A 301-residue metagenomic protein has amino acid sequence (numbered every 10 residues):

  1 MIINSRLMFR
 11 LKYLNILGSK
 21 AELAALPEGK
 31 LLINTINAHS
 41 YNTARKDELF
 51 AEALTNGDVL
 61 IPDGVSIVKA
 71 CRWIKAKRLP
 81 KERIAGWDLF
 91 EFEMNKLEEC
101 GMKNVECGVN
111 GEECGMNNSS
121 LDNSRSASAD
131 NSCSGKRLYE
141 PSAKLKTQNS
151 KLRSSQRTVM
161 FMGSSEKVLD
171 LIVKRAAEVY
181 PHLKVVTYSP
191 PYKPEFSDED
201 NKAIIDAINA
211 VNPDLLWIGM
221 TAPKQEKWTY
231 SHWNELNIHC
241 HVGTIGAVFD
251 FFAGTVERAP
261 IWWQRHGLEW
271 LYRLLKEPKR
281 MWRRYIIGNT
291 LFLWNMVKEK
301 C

Functional and structural regions predicted by a protein language model:
M1-E91: N-terminal nucleotide/polyanion-binding subdomain common to many enzyme families
M1-I2, L97-S126, N131-K136, E140-Q156 (+1 more regions): Short, basic, low-complexity termini and linkers enriched in Ser/Thr/Gly/Pro that act as targeting/leader peptides
K30, R157, N237-H241: A short helix->loop->beta-strand "cap" motif at the edges of active sites that frequently abuts
A38-Y41, M220-Q225, V248: Short glycine-rich anion-binding loops that position phosphate/pyrophosphate groups of nucleotides and phosphorylated
K69-R72, R258-C301: A transmembrane-helix-recognition feature enriched in membrane-embedded lipid enzymes and envelope glyco-/phospholipid
I74-E98, Q156-A207, V211: Conserved beta-alpha
P190-F196, I238-K276: Short, flexible loop segments at boundaries between secondary-structure elements
I205-A222, T229: Proline-aspartate-enriched helix->loop->beta-strand connector
